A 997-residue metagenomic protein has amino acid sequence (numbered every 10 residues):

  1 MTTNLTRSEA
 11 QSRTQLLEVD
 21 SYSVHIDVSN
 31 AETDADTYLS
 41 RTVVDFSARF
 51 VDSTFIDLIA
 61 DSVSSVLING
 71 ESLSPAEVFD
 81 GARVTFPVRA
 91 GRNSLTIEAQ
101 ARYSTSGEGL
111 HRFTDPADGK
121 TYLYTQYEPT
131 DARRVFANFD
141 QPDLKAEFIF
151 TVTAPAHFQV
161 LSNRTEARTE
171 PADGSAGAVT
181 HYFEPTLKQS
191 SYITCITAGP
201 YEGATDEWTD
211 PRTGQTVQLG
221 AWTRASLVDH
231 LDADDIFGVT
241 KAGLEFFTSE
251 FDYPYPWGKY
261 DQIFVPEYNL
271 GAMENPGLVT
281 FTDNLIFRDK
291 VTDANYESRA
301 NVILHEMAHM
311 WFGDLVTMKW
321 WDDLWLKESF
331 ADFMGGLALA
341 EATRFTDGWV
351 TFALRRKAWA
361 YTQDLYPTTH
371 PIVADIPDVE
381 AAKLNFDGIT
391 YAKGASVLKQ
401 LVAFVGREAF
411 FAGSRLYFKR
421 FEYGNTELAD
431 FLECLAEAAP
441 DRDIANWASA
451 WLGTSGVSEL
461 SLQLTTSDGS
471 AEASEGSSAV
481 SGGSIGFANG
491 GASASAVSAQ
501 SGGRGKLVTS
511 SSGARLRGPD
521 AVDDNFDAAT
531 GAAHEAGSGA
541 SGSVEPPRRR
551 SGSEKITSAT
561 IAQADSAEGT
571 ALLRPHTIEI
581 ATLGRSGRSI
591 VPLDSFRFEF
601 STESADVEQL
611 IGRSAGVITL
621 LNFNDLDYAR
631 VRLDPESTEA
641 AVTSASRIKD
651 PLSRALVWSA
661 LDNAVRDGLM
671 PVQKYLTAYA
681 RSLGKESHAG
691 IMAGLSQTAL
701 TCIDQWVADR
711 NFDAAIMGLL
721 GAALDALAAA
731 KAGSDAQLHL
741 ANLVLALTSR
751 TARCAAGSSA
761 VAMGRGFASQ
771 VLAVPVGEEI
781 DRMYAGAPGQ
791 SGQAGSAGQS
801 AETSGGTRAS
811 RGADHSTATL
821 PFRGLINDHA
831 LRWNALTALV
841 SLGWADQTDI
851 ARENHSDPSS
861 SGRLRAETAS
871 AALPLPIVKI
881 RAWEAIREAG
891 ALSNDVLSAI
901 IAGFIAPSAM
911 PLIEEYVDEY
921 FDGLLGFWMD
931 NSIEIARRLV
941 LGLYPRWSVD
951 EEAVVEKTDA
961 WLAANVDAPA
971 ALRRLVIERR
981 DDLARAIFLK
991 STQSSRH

Functional and structural regions predicted by a protein language model:
M1-G258, D289, Y361-T362, D375 (+17 more regions): Acidic/His-enriched low-complexity segments
F150, V179, E202-M310, D314-L324 (+6 more regions): Juxtacatalytic substrate-recognition/specificity segment
A154, A308, D375, V397 (+2 more regions): Non-catalytic accessory/interaction domains
P254-Q262, W321-D322, T346-W349, G413 (+2 more regions): Surface-exposed patches in mature extracellular/periplasmic domains of secreted proteins
I263-V265, N269-G271, K290-N295, W320-L324 (+7 more regions): Cation-handling catalytic/transport regions enriched in His/Asp/Glu
A272, E328, D332-Q400, F404 (+1 more regions): Acidic/His/Gly-enriched intrinsically disordered linker/tail segments that often contain short helix/coil "MoRF-like"
E306-T317, A331-G335, K393-S414: Alpha-helical scaffold elements that line and support the substrate/ligand-binding pocket of soluble hydrolases
